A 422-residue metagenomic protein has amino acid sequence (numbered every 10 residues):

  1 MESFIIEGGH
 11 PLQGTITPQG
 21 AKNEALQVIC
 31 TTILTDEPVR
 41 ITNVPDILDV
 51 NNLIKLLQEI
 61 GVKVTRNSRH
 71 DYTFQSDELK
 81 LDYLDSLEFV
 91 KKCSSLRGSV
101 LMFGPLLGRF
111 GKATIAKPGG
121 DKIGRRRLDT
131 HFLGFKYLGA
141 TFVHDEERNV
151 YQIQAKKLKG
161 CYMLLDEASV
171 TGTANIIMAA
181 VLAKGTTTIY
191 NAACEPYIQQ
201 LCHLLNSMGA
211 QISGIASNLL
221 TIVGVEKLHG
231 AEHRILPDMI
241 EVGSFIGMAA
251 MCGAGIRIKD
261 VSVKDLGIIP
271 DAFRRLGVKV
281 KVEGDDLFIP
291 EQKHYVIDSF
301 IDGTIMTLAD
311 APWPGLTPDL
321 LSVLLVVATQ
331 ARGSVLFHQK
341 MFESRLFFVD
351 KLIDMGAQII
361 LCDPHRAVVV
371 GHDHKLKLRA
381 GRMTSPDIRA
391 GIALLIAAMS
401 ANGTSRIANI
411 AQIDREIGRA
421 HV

Functional and structural regions predicted by a protein language model:
M1-H421: Short, structured segments at the rim of ligand-binding sites
